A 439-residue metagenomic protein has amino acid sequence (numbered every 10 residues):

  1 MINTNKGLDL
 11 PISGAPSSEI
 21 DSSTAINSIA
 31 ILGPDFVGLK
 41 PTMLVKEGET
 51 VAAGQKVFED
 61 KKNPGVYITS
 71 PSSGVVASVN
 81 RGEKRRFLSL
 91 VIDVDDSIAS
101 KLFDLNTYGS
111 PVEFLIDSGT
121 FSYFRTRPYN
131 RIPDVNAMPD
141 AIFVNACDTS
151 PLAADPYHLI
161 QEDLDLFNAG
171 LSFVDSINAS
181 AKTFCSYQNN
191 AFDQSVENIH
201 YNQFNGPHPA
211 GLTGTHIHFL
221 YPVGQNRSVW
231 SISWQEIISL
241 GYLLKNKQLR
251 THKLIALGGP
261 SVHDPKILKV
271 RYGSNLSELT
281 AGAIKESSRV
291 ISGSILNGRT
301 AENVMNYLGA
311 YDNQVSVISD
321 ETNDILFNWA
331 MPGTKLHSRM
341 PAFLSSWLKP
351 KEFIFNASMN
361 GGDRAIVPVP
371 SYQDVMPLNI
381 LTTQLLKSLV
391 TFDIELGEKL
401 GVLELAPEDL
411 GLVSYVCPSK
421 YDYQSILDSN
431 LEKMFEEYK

Functional and structural regions predicted by a protein language model:
M1-L44, E59: N-terminal, Lys/Arg-enriched amphipathic/low-complexity engagement segments that precede the first folded domain
S23-I26, V75-R81: Short, solvent-exposed cationic patches
D35-L39, V51-G54, N63-S78: Generic structural motif
L39-K40, L44, K61, A99-N106: Aromatic/His-enriched, Gly/Pro-containing loop or helix-boundary segments that lie immediately adjacent to catalytic
G48-G65, L88-D96: Short hydrophobic beta/alpha edge segments that flank linear recognition/processing sites
V66, N80-K439: Buried, small/hydrophobic-residue-enriched core segments of structured protein domains
